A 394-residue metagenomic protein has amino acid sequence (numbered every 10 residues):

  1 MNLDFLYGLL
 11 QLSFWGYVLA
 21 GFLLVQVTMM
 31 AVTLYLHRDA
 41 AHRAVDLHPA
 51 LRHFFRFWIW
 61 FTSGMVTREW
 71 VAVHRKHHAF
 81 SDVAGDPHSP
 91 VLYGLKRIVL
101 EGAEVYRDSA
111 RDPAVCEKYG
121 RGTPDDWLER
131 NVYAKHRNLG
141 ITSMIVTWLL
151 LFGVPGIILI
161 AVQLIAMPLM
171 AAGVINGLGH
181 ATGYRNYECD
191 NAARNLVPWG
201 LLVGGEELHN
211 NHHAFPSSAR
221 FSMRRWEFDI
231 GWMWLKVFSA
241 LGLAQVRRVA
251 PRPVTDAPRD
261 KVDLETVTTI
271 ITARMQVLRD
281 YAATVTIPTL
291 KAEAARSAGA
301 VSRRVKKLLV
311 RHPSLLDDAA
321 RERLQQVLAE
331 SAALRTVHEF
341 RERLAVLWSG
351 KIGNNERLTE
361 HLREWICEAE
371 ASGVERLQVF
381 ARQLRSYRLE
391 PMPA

Functional and structural regions predicted by a protein language model:
M1-V174, S218-A394: Non-catalytic, topology-defining segments of multipass membrane proteins
Y35-L36, K76, A166, L178-A181 (+2 more regions): Alpha-helical architecture
D39-A40, G177-Y187: A cytosolic-side transmembrane-helix exit/cap motif
G120-W127, G183-L208, H212-F215: Active-site-proximal inter-transmembrane loops
